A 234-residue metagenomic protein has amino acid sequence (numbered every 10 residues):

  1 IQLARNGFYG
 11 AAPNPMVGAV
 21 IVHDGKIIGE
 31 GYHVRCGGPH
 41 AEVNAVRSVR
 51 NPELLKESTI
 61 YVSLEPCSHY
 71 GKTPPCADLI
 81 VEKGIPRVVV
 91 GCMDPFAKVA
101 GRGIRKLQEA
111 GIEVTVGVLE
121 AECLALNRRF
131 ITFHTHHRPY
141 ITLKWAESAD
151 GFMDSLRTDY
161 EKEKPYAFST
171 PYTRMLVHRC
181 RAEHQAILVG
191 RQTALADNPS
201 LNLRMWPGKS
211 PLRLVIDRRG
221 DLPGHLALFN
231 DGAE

Functional and structural regions predicted by a protein language model:
I1-A12, F133: Short, basic/aromatic recognition patches
P13-M16, Y140-I141: Short, small/polar residue-rich loop motifs at catalytic or cofactor-binding pockets
V17-G25, K144-A146: Short beta-strand scaffold segments in enzyme catalytic cores
I21-E122, L212: Zn2+-dependent cytidine deaminase-like catalytic core
A100, A125-L126, P223-H225: Short, charged, surface-exposed secondary-structure boundary motifs
E109-V116, F133-L143: A polyampholytic, Gly/Pro-enriched intrinsically disordered region
G117-H134: Short, structured interface segments
T132, Y140-E234: Active-site ligand-binding patch in enzyme domains
